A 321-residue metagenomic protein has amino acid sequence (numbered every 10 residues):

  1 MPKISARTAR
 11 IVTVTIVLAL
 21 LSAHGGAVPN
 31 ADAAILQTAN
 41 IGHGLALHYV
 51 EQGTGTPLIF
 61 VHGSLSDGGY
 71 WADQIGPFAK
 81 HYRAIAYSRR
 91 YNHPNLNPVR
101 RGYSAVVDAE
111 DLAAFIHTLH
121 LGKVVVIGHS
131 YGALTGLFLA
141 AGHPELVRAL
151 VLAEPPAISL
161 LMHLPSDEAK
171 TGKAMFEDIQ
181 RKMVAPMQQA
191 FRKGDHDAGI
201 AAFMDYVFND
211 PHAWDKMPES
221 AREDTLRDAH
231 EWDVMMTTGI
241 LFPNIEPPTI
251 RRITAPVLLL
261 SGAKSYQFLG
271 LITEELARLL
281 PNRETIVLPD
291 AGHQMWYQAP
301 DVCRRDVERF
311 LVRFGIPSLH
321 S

Functional and structural regions predicted by a protein language model:
P2-L58, K80-Y82, E308, V312-S321: Alpha/beta-hydrolase fold catalytic core
I41-R101, F115: Conserved HGGG/HGGXW glycine-rich cap/lid loop of the alpha/beta-hydrolase fold
V106-V124: Conserved acidic catalytic loop of the alpha/beta-hydrolase fold
V126-G128, A153: Short beta-strand immediately N-terminal to the catalytic nucleophile in serine-hydrolase-like folds
G128, G132, G136: Gly/Ala-rich beta-loop-alpha elbow adjacent to hydrolase catalytic centers
A141, V147-F191: Flexible "cap/lid" loop of the alpha/beta hydrolase fold
W214, P218-R278, E284-V287: Conserved serine/cysteine hydrolase catalytic core
N282-S321: Catalytic active-site module of serine/aspartate enzymes centered on a nucleophile-bearing elbow/loop
